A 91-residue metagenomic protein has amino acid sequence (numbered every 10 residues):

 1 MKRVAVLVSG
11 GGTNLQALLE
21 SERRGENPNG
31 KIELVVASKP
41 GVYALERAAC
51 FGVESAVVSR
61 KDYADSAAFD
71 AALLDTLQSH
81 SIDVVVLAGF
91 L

Functional and structural regions predicted by a protein language model:
M1-L91: One-carbon transfer enzymes
